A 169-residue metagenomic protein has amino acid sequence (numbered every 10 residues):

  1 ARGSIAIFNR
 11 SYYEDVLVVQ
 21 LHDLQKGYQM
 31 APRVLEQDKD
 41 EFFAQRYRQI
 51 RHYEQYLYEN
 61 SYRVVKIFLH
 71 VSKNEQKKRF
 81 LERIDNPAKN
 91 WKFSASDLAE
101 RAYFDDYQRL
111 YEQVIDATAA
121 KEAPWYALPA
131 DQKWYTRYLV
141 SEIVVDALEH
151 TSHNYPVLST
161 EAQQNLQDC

Functional and structural regions predicted by a protein language model:
A1, Y56-Y62, T118-A120: Conserved catalytic network of the ASCE P-loop NTPase/AAA+ motor domain
A1-F42: Conserved nucleotide-sensing/catalytic segment adjacent to the nucleotide-binding pocket in NTP-handling enzymes
E14-V19, K73-F80, Y135-Y138: Switch/connector loops and helix/strand junctions flanking conserved nucleotide-binding motifs in nucleotide-processing
L21-Q25, L81-N86, E142-V145: Short secondary-structure boundary/capping segments
A31-S61, A95, A99-D106, L110-V114: Substrate-engagement module of ASCE P-loop NTPases
Y62-E75, A95-A99, A120-T136: Phosphate-binding beta-loop-alpha motif at adenosine-nucleotide cofactor sites
V64, S72-E75, R79-N90, R109: Domain-level detector of nuclease and nuclease-like folds in predominantly extracellular/periplasmic contexts
Y103, Y107-C169: NTP-dependent small-molecule kinase module
